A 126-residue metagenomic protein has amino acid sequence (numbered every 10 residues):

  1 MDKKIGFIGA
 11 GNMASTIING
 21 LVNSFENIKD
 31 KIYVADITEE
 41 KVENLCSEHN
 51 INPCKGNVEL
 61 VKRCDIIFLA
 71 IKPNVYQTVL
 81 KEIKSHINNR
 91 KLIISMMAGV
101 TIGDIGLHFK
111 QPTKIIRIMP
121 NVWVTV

Functional and structural regions predicted by a protein language model:
M1-K55, E59-K62: NAD(P)+-binding Rossmann beta1-loop-alpha1 motif at the extreme N-terminus of oxidoreductases
H49, N57-K62, I66-V126: Rossmann-like NAD(P)(H) cofactor-binding subdomain of soluble oxidoreductases
